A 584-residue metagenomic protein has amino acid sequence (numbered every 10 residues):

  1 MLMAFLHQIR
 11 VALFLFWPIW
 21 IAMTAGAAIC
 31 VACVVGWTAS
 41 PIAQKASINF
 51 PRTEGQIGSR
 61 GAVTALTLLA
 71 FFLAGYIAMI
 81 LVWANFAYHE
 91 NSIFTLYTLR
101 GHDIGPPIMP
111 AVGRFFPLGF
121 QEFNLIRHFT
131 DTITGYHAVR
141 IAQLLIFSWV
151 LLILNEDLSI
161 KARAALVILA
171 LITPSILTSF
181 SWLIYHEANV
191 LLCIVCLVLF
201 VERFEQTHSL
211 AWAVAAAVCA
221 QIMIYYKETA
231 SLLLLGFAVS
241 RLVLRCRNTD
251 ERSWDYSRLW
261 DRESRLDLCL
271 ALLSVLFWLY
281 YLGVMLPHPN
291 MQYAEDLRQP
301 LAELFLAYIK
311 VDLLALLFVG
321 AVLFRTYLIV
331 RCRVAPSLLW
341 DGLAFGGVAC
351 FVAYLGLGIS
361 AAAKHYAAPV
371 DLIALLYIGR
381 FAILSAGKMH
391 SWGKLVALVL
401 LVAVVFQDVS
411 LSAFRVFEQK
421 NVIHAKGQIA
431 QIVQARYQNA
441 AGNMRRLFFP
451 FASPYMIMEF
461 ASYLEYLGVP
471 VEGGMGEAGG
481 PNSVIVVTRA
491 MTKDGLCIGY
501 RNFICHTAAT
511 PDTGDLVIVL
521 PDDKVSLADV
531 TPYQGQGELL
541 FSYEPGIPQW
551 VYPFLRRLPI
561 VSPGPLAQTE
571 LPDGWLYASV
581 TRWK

Functional and structural regions predicted by a protein language model:
P107, V195-A213, M223: Membrane-interface transmembrane helices that cradle and orient dolichyl/undecaprenyl
F129-W149, F180-L183, S412-A413: Loop-to-helix entry region of an early transmembrane alpha helix in multi-pass inner-membrane enzymes
I133, H137, V167-C196, F200 (+1 more regions): Aromatic- and kink-enriched transmembrane "portal" helix at the membrane-lumen/periplasm boundary that abuts
A138-R163, C196-F200, L328: Transmembrane-helix motifs of polytopic, lipid-linked glycan transferases
L151-S175, L191-L192, H208: Transmembrane-helix signature of polytopic, membrane-embedded enzymes that assemble or transfer cell-envelope glycans
E187, L232, I359-H390: Hydrophobic/aromatic-rich transmembrane helices and adjacent perimembrane loops
R265-L272, L339-W340, G347, A382-S412: Signature aromatic-anchored transmembrane alpha helix within multi-pass, membrane-resident enzymes that catalyze glycan
V399-V471, P572-A578: Membrane-embedded, lumen/periplasm-facing catalytic core of multi-pass transferases that use lipid-linked donors
